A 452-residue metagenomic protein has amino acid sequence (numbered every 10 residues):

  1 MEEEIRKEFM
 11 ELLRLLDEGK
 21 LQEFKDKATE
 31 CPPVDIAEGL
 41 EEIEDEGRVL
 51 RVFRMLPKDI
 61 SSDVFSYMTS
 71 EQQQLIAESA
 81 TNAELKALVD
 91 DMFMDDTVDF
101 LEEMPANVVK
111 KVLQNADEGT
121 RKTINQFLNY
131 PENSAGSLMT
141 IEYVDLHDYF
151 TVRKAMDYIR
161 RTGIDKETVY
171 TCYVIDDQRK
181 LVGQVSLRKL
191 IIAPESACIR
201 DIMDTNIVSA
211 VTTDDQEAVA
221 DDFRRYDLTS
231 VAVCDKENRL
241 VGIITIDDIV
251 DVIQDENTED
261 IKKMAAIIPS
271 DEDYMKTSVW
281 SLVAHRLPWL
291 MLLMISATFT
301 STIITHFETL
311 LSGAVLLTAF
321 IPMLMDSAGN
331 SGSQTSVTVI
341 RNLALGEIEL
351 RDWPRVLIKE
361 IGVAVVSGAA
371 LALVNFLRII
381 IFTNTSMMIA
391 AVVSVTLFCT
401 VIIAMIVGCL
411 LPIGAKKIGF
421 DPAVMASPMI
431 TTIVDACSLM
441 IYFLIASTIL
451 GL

Functional and structural regions predicted by a protein language model:
M1-I268: Hydrophobic packing positions in regular secondary-structure scaffolds
D248-L282, S333-V356, A415-G419: Non-transmembrane, extramembrane segments of multi-pass ion/lipid transporters
K276-P288, L292, I304, E308 (+6 more regions): Alpha-helical membrane-interface segments at transmembrane helix boundaries
W289-A297, F320, L324, A328 (+14 more regions): Alpha-helical transmembrane segments in multi-pass membrane proteins
M294-L311, A372-N384: Juxtamembrane "helix exit" motif at the C-terminal ends of alpha-helical transmembrane segments in multi-pass membrane
I303, L316-Q334: Hydrophobic, small-residue-rich transmembrane alpha-helices and their short perimembrane loops in multi-pass membrane
H306-F320, T383-V395: Membrane-water interface of transmembrane alpha-helices in multipass transporters/channels
A319, S333-A344, P412-K416, S427-P428 (+1 more regions): Re-entrant/interfacial helical elements at transmembrane boundaries that shape and gate the permeation pathway
